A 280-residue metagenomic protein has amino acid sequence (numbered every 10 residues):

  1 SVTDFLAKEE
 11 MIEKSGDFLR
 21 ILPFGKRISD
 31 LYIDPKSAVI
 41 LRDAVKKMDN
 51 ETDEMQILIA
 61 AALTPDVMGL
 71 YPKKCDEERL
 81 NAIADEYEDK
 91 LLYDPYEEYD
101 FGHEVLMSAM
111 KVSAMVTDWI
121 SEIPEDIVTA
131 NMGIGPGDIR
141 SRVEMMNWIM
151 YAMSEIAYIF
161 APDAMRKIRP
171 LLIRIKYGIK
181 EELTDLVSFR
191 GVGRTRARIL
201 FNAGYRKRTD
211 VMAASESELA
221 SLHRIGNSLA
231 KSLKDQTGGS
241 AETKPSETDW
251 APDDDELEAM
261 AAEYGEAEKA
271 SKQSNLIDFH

Functional and structural regions predicted by a protein language model:
S1-V2, M11, R196, S215: Residues within well-ordered alpha-helices
V2-S188: C-terminal helical accessory/scaffold domains
L6, A62-D76, L200, E242-A259: A broadly tuned preference for mixed-charge, low-complexity surface segments
D34, N131-I139, S215, G226 (+2 more regions): General structural signal for secondary-structure boundaries
L171-G239, K244-W250: Compact, charge-rich alpha-helical regulatory domains located at protein termini
S240-H280: Acidic, low-complexity intrinsically disordered tails
